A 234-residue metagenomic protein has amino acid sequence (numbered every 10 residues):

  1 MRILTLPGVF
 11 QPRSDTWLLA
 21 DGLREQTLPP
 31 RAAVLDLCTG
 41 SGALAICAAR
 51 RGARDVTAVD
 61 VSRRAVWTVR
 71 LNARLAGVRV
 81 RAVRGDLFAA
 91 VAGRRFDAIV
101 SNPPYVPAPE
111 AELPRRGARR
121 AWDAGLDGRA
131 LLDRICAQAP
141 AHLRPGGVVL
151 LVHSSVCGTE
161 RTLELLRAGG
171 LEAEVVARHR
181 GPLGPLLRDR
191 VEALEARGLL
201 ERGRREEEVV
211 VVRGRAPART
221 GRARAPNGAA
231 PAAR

Functional and structural regions predicted by a protein language model:
M1, A218-R234: Actinobacteria-biased recognition of intrinsically disordered, low-complexity terminal regions
T5-P12: Class I SAM-dependent methyltransferase Rossmann-like catalytic core, especially the SAM/SAH-binding loop
S14-P114, A130-R134: Conserved SAM/SAH cofactor-binding pocket of Class I
Y105-V106, S154-G158, R180: Short "lid" loop at the C-terminus of a central beta-strand within the Rossmann-like core of SAM-dependent
P109-P114, C157-E164: Conserved class I S-adenosyl-L-methionine
R116-R144: Glycine-rich S-adenosyl-L-methionine
G147-V152: Conserved beta-strand signature within the Rossmann-like core of class I S-adenosyl-L-methionine
T159, L163, G169-R222: Class I S-adenosyl-L-methionine
